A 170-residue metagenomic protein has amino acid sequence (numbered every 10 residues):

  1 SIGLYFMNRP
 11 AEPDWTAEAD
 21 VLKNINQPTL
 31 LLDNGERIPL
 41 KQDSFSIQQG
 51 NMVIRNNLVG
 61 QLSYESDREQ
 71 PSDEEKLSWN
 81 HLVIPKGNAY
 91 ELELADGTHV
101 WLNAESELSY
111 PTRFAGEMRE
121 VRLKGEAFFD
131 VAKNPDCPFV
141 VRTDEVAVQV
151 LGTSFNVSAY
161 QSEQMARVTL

Functional and structural regions predicted by a protein language model:
S1-R167: Short acidic/polar, Gly/Pro-enriched loop/turn segments located at secondary-structure boundaries
